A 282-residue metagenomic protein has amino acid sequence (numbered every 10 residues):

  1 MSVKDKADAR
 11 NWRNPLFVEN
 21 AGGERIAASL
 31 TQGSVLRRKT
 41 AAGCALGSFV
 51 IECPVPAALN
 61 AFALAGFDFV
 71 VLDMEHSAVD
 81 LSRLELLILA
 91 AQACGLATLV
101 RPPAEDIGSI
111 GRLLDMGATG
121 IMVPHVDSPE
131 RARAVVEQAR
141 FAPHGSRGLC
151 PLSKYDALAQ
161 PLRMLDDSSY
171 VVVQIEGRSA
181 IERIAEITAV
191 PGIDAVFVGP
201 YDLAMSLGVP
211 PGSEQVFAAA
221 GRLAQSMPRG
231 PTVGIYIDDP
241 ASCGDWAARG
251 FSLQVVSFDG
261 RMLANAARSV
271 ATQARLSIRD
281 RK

Functional and structural regions predicted by a protein language model:
S2, R10-V50, A159-D166, R222: N-terminal amphipathic alpha-helix/helix-capping segment at the start of soluble metabolic enzymes
V3-A9, R163, I181-P191, V198-P200 (+2 more regions): Short loop-to-alpha-helix "cap/lid" segments that border enzyme active sites across diverse enzyme classes
L46-V50, V70-L72, T98-R101, I121-V123 (+4 more regions): Hydrophobic faces of well-ordered beta-strands that scaffold small-molecule active sites in alpha/beta enzyme cores
I51-A63, A104-R112, S179-A189, D238-G244: Short, acidic/polar
A58-L59, A65-E85, V198-E214: Glycine-rich, proline-tolerant flexible connector loops at the mouths of alpha/beta enzymes
L81-I107, G111, A139-H144, D166 (+1 more regions): Alpha-helix-loop-beta-strand connector modules within alpha/beta enzyme cores
L87, P129-G145, L263-K282: C-terminal helical cap(s) of enzyme catalytic domains, especially alpha/beta-barrels
G108, A118-P191, A195, P200-M205: Conserved anion-binding
